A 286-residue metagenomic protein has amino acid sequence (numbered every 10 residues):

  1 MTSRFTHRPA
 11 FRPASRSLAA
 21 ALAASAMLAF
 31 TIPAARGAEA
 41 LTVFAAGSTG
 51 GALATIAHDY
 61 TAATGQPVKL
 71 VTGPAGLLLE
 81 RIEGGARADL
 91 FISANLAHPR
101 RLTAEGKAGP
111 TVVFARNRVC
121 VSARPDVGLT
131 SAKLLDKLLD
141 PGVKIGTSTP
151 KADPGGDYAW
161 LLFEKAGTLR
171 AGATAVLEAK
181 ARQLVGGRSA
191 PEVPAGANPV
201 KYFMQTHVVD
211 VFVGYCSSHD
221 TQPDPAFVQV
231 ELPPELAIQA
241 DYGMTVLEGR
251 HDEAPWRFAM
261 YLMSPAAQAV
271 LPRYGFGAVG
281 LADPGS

Functional and structural regions predicted by a protein language model:
M1-A14: N-terminal secretory signal peptides that target proteins for export/translocation
S3-T6, A35, T206: Intrinsically disordered, low-complexity cationic segments
S17-T31: Bacterial N-terminal signal peptides
G37-T72, G76-A86, S93-L96, R100-A104 (+2 more regions): Exported/periplasmic ABC-transporter solute-binding proteins
G109-P110: Periplasmic N-terminal soluble interaction domains immediately after the signal peptide in Gram-negative
